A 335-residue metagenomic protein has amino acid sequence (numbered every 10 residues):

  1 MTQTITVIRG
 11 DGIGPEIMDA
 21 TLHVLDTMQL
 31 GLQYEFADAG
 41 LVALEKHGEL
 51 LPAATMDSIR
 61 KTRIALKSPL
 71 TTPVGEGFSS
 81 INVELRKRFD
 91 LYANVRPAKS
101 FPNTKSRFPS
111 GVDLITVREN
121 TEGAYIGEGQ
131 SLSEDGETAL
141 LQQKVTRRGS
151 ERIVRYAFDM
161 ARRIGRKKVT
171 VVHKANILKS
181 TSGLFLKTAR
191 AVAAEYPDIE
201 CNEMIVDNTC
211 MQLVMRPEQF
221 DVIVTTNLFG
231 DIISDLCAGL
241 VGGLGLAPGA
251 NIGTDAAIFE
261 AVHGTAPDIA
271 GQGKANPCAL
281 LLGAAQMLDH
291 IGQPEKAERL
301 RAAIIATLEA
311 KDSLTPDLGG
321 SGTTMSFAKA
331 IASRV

Functional and structural regions predicted by a protein language model:
T6-T27, D135-D207, Q219: Glycine-rich phosphate/diphosphate-binding loop of Rossmann-like nucleotide-binding domains
D11-G14, R63, V117, A157 (+5 more regions): Buried hydrophobic positions in well-ordered alpha/beta secondary-structure cores of metabolic enzymes
T21, L25, A189, L280-L288 (+1 more regions): Buried hydrophobic packing segments
L32-A54, M211-L213: N-terminal beta-loop-helix "entrance" segment that forms/cooperates in small-molecule cofactor or anionic ligand
Q33, I164-H173, Y196-M204, Q293-R301 (+1 more regions): Flexible, glycine/charged-enriched surface loops at secondary-structure junctions
L41-A43, N103, Q212-T315: Glycine-rich phosphate/nucleotide-binding loop
E45-Q143, L228: N-terminal glycine-rich phosphate/adenylate-binding segment common to multiple enzyme folds
P316-V335: Short, amphipathic C-terminal "tail helix"
